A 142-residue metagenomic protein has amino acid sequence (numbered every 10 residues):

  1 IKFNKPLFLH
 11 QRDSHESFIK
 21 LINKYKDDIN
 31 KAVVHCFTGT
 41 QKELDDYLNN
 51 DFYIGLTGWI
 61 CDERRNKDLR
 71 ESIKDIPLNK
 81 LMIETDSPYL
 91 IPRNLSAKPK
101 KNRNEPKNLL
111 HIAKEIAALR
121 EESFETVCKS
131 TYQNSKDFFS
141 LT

Functional and structural regions predicted by a protein language model:
K2-L81: Catalytic pocket-lining loop regions of alpha/beta-barrel enzymes, especially the amidohydrolase/enolase/GH5 lineages
H10-R12, T85, R120: Short, cationic motifs built from Arg/Lys/His that form the positively charged side of catalytic pockets
H35, Y47, D86, V127 (+1 more regions): Divalent metal-coordination and catalytic microenvironments
I54, Y89, D137: Active-site micro-motifs of SAM-dependent methyltransferase domains
I60, P88, Y132: Catalytic metal-binding/acid-base residues of hydrolase active sites
N79-K98: Short acidic/histidine-rich active-site segments
K101-N102: Solvent-exposed loop and edge beta-strand segments that line ligand/cofactor-binding and catalytic clefts
P106-T142: Mid-to-C-terminal alpha-helical segments outside catalytic/metal-binding sites
